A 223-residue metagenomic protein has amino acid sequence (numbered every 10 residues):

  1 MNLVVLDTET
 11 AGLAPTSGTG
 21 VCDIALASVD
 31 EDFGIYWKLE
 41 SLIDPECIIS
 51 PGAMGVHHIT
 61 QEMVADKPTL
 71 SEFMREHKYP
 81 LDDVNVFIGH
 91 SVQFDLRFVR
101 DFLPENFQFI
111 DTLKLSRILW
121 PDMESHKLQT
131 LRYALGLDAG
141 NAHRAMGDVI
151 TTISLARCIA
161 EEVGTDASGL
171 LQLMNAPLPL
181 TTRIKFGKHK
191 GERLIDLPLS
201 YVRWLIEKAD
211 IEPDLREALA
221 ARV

Functional and structural regions predicted by a protein language model:
M1-Q108, T112-K114, P121-H143: Conserved non-catalytic scaffold segment of RNase H-like nuclease domains
V86-F102, M123-K190: Acidic, Mg2+-coordinating catalytic module of metal-dependent nucleases/exonucleases that use a two-metal-ion mechanism
L115-S116, V202: A generic structural signal for short hydrophobic patches within well-formed alpha-helices
R183, L194-L197: Short acidic alpha-helix initiation/capping motifs at coil-to-helix transition points, especially at protein N-termini
D196-A218: Short, surface-exposed, low-complexity cationic segments
A221-V223: Repeat-associated, polar segments at repeat-unit boundaries in modular proteins
